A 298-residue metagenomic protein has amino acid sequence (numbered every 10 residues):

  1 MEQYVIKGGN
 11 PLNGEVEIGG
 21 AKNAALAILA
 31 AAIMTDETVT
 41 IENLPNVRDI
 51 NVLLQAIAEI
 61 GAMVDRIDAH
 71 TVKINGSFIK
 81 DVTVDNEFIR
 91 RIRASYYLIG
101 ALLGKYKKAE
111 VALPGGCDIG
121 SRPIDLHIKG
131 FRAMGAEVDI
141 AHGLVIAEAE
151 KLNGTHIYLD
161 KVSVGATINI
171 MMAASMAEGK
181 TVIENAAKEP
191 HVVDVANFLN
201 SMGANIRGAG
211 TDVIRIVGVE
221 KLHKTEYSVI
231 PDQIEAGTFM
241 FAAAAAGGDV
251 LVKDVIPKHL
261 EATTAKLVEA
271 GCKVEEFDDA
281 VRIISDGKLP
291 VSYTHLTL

Functional and structural regions predicted by a protein language model:
M1-L296: Short, structured segments at the rim of ligand-binding sites
